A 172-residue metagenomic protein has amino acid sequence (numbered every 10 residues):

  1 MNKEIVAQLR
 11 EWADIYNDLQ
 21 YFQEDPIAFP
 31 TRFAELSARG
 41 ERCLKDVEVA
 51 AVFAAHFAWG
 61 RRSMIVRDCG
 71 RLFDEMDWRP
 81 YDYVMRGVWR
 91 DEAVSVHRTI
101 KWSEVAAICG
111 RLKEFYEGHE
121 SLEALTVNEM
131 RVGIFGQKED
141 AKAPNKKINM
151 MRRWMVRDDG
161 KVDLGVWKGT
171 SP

Functional and structural regions predicted by a protein language model:
M1-P172: HhH-family (HhH-GPD) DNA N-glycosylase catalytic core used in base-excision repair
